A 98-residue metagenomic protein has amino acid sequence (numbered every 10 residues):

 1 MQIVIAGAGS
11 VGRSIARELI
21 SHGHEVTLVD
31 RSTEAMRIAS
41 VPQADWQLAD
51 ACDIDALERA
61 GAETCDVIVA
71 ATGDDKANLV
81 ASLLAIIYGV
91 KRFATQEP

Functional and structural regions predicted by a protein language model:
M1-P98: Cytosolic regulatory regions of ion transport systems
